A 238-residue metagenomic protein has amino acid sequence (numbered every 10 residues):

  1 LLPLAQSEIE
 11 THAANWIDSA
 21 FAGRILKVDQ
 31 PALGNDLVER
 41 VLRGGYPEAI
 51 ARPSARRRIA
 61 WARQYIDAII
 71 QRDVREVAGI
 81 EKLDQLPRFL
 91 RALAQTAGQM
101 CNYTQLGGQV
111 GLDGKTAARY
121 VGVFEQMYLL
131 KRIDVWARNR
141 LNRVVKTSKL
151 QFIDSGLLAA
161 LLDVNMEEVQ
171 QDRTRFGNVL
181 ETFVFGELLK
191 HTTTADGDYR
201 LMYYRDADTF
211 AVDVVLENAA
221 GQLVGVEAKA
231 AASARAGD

Functional and structural regions predicted by a protein language model:
L1-Q95, Q99: Interdomain motor-coupling "hinge/lid" segment immediately C-terminal to the ATP-binding subdomain of NTP-driven enzymes
Q6, Y103, F185: Generic structural marker for isolated residues within well-ordered, non-membrane alpha-helices of soluble domains
L33, A117, R235-D238: Amphipathic coiled-coil/heptad-repeat helices and related helical stalk/stem segments that mediate oligomerization
R57, W61, E81-D84, R119 (+2 more regions): A generic structural signal for residues located within well-ordered alpha-helices of large catalytic or ligand-binding
T104-G108: A short acidic, leucine-rich amphipathic alpha-helix
G111-Q126: Short amphipathic alpha-helical interaction segments
G122-D238: A cross-kingdom feature that marks ATP-driven nucleic-acid transaction machinery
